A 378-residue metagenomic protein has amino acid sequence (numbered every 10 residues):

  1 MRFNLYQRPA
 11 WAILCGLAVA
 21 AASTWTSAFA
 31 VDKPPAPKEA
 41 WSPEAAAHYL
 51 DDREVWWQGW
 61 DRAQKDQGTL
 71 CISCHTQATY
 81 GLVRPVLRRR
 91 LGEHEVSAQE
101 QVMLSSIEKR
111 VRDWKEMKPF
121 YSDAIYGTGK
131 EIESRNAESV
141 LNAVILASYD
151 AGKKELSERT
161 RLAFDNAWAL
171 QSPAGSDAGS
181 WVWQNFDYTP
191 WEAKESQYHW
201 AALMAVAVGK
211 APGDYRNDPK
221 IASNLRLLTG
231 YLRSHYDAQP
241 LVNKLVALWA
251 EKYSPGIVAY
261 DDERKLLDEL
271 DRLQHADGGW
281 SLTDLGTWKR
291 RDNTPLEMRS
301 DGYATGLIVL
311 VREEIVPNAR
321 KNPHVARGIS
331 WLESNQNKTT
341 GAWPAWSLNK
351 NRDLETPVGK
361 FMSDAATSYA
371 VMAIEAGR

Functional and structural regions predicted by a protein language model:
R2-L14: Bacterial N-terminal signal peptides that target proteins for export
R8, L17, A28-A30: Intrinsically disordered and other compositionally biased segments
A10, V19, H75-A78: Extracellular/secretory pathway and lumenal proteins
A12-T24: Bacterial N-terminal signal peptides
T26-R378: Preference for long, amphipathic alpha-helical scaffolds in soluble/luminal domains and all-alpha bundles
